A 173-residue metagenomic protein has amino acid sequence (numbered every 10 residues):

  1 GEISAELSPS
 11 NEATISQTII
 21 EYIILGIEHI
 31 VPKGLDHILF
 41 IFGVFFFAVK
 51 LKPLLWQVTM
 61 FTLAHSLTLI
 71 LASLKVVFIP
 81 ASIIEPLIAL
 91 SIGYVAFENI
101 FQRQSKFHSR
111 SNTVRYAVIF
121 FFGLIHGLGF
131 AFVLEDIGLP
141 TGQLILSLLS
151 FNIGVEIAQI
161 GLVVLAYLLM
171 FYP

Functional and structural regions predicted by a protein language model:
G1-E28: N-terminal soluble domains immediately following signal/targeting peptides that reside in extracytoplasmic
H29-P173: Hydrophobic alpha-helical transmembrane segments in multi-pass membrane proteins
